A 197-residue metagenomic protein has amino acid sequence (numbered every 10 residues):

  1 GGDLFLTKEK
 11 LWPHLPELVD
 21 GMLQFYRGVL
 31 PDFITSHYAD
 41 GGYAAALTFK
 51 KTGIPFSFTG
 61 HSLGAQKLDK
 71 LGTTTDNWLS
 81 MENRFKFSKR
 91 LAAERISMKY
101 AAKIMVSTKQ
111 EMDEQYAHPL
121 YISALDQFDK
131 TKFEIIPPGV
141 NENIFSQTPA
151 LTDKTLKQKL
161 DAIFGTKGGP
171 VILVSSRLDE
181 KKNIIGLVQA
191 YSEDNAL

Functional and structural regions predicted by a protein language model:
G1-L197: Catalytic cores of nucleotide-sugar-dependent glycosyltransferases that transfer UDP/GDP/TDP-activated
